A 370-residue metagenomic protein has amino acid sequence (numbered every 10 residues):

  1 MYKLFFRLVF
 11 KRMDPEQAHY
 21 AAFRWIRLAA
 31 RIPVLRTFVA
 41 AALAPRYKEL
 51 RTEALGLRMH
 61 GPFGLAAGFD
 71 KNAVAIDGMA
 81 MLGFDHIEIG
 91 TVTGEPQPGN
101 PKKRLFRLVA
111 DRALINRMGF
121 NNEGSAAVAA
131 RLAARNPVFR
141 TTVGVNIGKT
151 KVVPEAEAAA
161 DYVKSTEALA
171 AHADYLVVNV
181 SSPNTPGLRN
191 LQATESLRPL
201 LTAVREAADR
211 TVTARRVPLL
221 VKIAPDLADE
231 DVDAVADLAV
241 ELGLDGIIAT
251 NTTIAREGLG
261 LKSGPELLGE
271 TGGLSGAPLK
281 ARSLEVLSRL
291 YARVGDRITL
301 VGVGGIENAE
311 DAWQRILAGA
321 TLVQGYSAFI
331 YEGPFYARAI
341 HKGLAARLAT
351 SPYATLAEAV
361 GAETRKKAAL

Functional and structural regions predicted by a protein language model:
Y2-T52, N116, N121, S125-A126: An N-cap/entry alpha-helix motif that binds or orients negatively charged groups
R36-P45, P183-S196, L238-D296: Glycine/Thr-rich beta-alpha phosphate-binding loop at enzyme active sites
G56-G64, F139-V145, R210-L227, A292-G302: Short beta-strand/loop segments at the ligand-binding rim of alpha/beta enzyme cores
N72-M81, L227-V240, A292, D296 (+1 more regions): Catalytic cores of alpha/beta
D85-Q97, V180-S182, G246-R256, G305-I306 (+1 more regions): Glycine-rich phosphate-binding active-site loops on the catalytic face of alpha/beta enzymes
G90-R140: A gly/proline- and charged-residue-enriched helix-loop-helix capping module
P96-R112, E257-G272, F329-Y353: C-terminal helical cap(s) of enzyme catalytic domains, especially alpha/beta-barrels
T150-V163, N190, S196, L220-E241: Active-site glycine- and acidic-residue-rich loops that bind and position anionic ligands or nucleotide-like cofactors
